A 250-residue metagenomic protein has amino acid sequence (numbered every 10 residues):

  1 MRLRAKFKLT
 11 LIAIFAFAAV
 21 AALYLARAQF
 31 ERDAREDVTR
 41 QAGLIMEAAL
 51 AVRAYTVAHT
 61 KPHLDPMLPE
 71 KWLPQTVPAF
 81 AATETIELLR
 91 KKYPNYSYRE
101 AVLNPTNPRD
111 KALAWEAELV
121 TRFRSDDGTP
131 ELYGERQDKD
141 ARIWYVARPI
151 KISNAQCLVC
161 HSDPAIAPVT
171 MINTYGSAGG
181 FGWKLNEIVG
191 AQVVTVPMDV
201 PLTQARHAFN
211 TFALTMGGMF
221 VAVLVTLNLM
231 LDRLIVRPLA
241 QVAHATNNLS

Functional and structural regions predicted by a protein language model:
M1-A28, A213-V221: Extreme N-terminal signal-anchor transmembrane helix of membrane signaling/transducer proteins, especially in bacteria
L25-L50: Juxtamembrane membrane-water interface segments immediately C-terminal to a transmembrane helix
A48-I152: Extracytoplasmic ligand-binding sensor domains of the Cache superfamily
Y145-R148, S162-A165, N186-L202: Short, hydrophobic beta-strand elements of compact beta-sandwich sensory domains
S153-A165, T170-S177: The canonical Cys-X-X-Cys-His
P168-G182, M198-T215: Membrane-interface helix-start motif
F209-M230, L234, P238: Selective recognition of signaling/oligomerization transmembrane alpha-helices
L234-S250: Membrane-proximal alpha-helical signal-transduction linkers
